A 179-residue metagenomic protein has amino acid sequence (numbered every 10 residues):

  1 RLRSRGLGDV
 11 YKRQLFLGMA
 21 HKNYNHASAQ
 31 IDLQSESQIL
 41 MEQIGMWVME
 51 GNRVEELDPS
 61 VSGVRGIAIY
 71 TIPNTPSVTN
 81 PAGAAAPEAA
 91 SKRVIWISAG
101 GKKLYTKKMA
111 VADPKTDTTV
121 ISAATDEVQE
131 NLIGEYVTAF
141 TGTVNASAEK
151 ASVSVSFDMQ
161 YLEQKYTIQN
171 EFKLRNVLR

Functional and structural regions predicted by a protein language model:
R1, R5-E50: Aliphatic-rich helix starts adjacent to a transmembrane/signal segment
S28, S35-S37, D58, Y136-V137 (+2 more regions): Solvent-exposed, flexible loop/coil residues
Q38, M49, K103-T106, R175: Short, cationic motifs built from Arg/Lys/His that form the positively charged side of catalytic pockets
M41, V94-W96, V153, F157: Residue-level detection of beta-strand scaffold positions
M49-D58: Short, well-structured beta-strand/strand-turn elements
R53, N74-P76, D158-Q160: Short beta-turn/strand-loop junction motif enriched in small, turn-promoting residues
L57-A148: Type IV pilin-like appendage domain
Q129-R179: Short linear sequence signals and composition-biased patches located at protein termini or domain-edge surfaces
